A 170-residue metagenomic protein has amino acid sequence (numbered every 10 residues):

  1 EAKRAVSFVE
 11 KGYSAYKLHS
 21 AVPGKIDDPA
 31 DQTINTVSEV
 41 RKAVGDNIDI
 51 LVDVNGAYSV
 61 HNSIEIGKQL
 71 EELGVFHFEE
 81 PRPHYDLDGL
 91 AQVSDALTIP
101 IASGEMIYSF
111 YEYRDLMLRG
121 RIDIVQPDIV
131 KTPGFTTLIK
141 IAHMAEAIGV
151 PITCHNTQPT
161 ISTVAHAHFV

Functional and structural regions predicted by a protein language model:
E1-A96: Metal-dependent enolase-superfamily TIM-barrel catalytic cores that perform enediolate-based chemistry
K68, G74, Y85-V170: Shared catalytic-loop signature of beta/alpha-barrel
